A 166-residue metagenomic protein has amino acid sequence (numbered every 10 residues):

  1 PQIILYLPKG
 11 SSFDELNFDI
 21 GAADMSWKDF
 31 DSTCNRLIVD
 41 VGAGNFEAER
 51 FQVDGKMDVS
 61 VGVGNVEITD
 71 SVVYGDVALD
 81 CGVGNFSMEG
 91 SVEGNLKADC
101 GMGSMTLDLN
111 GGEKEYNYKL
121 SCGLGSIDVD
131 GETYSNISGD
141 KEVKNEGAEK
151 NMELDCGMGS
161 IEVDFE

Functional and structural regions predicted by a protein language model:
P1-F13, S26-D31, G131-E149: Short acidic/polar N-terminal linker immediately downstream of export determinants
P1-I4, A43, V63, V83: Extracellular beta-strand/beta-solenoid scaffold signature
P1-Q2, K9, A22, R36 (+6 more regions): Surface-exposed charge patches in extracellular/virion surface proteins
E15-E67: Right-handed parallel beta-helix
A48-F51, G55-D58, N65-E166: Short, surface-exposed interaction patches in beta-rich subdomains that mediate adhesion/assembly near membranes
